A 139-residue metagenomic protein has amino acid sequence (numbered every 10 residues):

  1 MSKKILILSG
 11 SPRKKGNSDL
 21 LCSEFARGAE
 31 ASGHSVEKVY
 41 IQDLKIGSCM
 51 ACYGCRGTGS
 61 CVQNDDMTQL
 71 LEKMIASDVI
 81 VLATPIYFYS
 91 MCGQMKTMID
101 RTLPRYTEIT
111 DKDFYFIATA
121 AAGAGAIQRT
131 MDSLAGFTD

Functional and structural regions predicted by a protein language model:
M1-R105: N-terminal beta1-alpha1-beta2 submodule of the flavodoxin-like/Rossmannoid cofactor-binding fold
I109-D139: Short, glycine-/small-residue-rich phosphate/pyrophosphate-handling segment
